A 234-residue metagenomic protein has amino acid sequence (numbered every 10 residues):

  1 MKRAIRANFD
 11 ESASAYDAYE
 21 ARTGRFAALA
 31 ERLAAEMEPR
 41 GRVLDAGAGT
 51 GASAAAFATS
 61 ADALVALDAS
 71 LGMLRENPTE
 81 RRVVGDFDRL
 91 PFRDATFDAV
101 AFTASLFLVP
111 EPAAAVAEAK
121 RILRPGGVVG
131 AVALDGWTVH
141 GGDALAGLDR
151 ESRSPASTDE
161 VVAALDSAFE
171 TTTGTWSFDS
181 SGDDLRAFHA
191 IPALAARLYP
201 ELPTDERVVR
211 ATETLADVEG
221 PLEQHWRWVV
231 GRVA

Functional and structural regions predicted by a protein language model:
M1-P39, A52-A56, M73, H189-L194: Conserved class I S-adenosyl-L-methionine
R42, G127-V128: Short glycine-centered segments of the SAM/dcSAM-binding site in methyltransferase folds
L44-R89: Class I SAM-dependent methyltransferase SAM/SAH-binding core
T50, D159-V162, A168-A234: Conserved Class I S-adenosyl-L-methionine
A101: A conserved beta-strand element that flanks and buttresses the S-adenosyl-L-methionine
A104-F107: Short catalytic micro-motifs in class I SAM-dependent methyltransferases
A113-P125: A short glycine-rich, Lys/Arg-flanked "PGG" loop and its adjoining helix->strand segment in the class I
G130-R153: Conserved class I S-adenosyl-L-methionine
